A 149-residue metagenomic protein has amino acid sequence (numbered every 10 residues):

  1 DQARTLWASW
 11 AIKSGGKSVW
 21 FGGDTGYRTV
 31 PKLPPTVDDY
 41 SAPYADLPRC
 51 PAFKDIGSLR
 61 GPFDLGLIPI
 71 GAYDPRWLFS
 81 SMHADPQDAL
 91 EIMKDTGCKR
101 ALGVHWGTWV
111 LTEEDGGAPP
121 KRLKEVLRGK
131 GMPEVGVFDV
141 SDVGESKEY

Functional and structural regions predicted by a protein language model:
D1-G61, G144-Y149: Core dinuclear metal-dependent hydrolase active-site scaffold
V19-F21, L67, L102: Structural motif
G23-T25, I70-A72, W106: Active-site metal-binding loops of divalent metal-dependent hydrolases
D38-D39, L67-I70: Catalytic pocket-lining loop regions of alpha/beta-barrel enzymes, especially the amidohydrolase/enolase/GH5 lineages
G57-R60, L65, D74-Y149: Binuclear metal-ion centers of metallo-dependent hydrolases, dominated by the metallo-beta-lactamase
